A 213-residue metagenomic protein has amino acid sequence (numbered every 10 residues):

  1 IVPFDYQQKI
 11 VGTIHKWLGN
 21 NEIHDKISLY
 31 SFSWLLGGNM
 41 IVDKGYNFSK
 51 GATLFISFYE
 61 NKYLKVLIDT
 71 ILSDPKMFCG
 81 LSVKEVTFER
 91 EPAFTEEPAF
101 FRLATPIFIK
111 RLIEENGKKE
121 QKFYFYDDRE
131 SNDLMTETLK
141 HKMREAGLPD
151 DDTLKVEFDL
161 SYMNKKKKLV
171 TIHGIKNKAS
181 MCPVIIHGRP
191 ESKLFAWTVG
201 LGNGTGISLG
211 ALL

Functional and structural regions predicted by a protein language model:
I1-L213: RNA-interacting cores
